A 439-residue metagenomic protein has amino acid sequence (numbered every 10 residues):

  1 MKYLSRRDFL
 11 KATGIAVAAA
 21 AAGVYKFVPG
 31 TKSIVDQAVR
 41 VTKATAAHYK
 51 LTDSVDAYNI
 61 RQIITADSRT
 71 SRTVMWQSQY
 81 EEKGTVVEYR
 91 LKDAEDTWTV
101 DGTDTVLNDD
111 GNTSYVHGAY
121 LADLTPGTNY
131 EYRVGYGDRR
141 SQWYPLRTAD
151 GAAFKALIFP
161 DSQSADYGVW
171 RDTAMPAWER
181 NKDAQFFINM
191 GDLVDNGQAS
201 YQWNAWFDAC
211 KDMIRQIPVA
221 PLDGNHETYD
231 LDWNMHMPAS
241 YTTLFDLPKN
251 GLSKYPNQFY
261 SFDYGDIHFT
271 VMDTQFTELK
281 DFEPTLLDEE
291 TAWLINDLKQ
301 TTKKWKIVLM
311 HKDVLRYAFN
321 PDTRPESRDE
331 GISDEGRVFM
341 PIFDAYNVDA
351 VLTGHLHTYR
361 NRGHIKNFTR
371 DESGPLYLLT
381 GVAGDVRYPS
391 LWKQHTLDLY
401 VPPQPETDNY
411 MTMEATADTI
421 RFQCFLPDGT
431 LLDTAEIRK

Functional and structural regions predicted by a protein language model:
K2-I158, E406-T407, T412-K439: Acidic, histidine-bearing metal-coordination/catalytic regions of metal-dependent phosphoesterases
V100-G111, V116, I158-D172, G197 (+3 more regions): Acidic/histidine-rich helix-loop elements that form or flank divalent-metal/phosphate-binding sites at the catalytic
G118-L121, N129-T148, Q202-T302, P325-E330 (+4 more regions): Extended active-site neighborhood of metal-dependent phosphoesterases/phosphodiesterases
R139-M190, D195-N196: An acidic-aromatic substrate-binding cleft motif
A153-P160, E290-S333: Mobile, glycine- and charge-enriched loop segments and immediately flanking short secondary-structure elements within
I158-P160, F187-G191, V219-G224, I307-M310 (+2 more regions): Active-site neighborhood of phospho(di)ester-bond hydrolases with catalytic His/Asp-centered motifs
A165-G168, D195-A199, D223-W233, T277-K280 (+3 more regions): Active-site environment of divalent metal-dependent phosphoester hydrolases
R171-L231, A345: Core catalytic region of metal-dependent phosphoesterases/phosphodiesterases, especially metallo-beta-lactamase-like
